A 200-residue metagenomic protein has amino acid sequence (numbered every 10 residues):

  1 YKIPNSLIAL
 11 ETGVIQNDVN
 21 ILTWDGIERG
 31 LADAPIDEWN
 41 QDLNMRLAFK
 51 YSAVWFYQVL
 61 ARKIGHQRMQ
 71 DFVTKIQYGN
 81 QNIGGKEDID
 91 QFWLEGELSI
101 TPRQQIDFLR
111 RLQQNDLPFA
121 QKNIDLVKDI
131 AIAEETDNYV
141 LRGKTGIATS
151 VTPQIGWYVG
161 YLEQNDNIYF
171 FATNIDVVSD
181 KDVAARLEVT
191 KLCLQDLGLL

Functional and structural regions predicted by a protein language model:
Y1, I15, V54-F56, G79-N80 (+4 more regions): Solvent-exposed loop/turn segments at secondary-structure junctions within structured extracellular/periplasmic domains
Y1, N17, N40-L43, W55 (+5 more regions): Extracytoplasmic
Y1-I21, A48, F171: Active-site SXXK
L10-E28, F119-I124: Short, well-structured active-site flanking segments
Q16, W39-L43, L47, Y51 (+6 more regions): Soluble non-cytosolic domains of exported or imported proteins
A32-Q41, M45, V59-L109: Mid-domain, small-residue-enriched loop/turn segments at the edges of structured enzyme/sensor domains
L47-F49, F56, N80-N82, G160 (+1 more regions): Structural recognition of the beta-strand scaffold that forms the well-ordered cores of secreted hydrolase catalytic
R62-Q67, R110-Y139, G143-L200: Structured C-terminal helix/loop/strand segments within mature extracytoplasmic catalytic/sensor domains
